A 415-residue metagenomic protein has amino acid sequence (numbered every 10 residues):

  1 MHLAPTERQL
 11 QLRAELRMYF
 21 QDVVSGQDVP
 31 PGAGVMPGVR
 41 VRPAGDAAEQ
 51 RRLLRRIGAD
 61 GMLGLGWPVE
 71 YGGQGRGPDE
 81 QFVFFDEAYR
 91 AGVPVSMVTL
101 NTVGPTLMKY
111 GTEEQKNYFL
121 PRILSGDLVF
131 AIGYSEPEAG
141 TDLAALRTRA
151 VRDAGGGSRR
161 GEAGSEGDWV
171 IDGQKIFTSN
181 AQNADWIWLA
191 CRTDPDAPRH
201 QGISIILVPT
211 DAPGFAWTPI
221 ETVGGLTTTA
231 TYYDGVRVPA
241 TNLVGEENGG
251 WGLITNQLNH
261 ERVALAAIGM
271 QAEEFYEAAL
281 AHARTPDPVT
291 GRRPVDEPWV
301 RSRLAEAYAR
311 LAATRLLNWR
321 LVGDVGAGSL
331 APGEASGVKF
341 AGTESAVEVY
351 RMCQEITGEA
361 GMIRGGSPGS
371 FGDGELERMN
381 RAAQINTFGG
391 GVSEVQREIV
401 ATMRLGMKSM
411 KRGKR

Functional and structural regions predicted by a protein language model:
M1-V98, K109, Y118, R122 (+4 more regions): Amphipathic, small/basic residue-rich leader segments at the start of a protein or domain
H2, V83-F84, T102, W251-Q257 (+2 more regions): Glycine-rich phosphate/cofactor-binding loops in nucleotide/flavin-utilizing enzymes
L3-P5, F215-T314, N386: Glycine-rich beta->alpha junctions and the first turn(s) of the following alpha-helix
D28-P43, P288-G291, V295-P298, A312-P368: C-terminal helix-coil-helix/basic helical segment that borders enzyme active sites and/or dimer interfaces and provides
R51-V129, N180-W186, L311, V325-G333 (+3 more regions): Internal helix-loop-helix
G140, I176-A181, V223, A264 (+1 more regions): Glycine-rich phosphate/pyrophosphate-binding beta-alpha loops
T148-V151: A structural signal for short hydrophobic beta-strand segments in well-ordered beta-sheet cores
G167-D168, D172-W217: A short core secondary-structure module
